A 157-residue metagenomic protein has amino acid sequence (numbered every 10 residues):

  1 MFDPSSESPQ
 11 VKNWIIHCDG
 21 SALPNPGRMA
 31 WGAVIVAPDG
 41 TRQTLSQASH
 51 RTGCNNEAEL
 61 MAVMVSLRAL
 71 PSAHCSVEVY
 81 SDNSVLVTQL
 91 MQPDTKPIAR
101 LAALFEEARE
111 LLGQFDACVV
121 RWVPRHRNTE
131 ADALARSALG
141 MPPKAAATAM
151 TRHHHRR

Functional and structural regions predicted by a protein language model:
F2, K144-R157: Acidic two-metal-ion nuclease catalytic site recognized across multiple nuclease folds, prominently DnaQ/RNase D-T
F2-E57, L67-P71, C75: RNase H-like nuclease fold core
F2-I15, T129, A135-A138, R156-R157: Charged, low-complexity, intrinsically disordered terminal regions
S21-P26, M64-M141: RNase H catalytic domain
A33, V65, H155-R157: Bulky hydrophobic/aromatic packing residues
R42-S46, V63-M64, A73, F105-R109 (+1 more regions): Short, surface-exposed, polar/charged, turn-prone segments marking secondary-structure boundaries
A58-A62: Loop-to-helix element that buttresses phosphate recognition and phosphoryl-transfer chemistry
